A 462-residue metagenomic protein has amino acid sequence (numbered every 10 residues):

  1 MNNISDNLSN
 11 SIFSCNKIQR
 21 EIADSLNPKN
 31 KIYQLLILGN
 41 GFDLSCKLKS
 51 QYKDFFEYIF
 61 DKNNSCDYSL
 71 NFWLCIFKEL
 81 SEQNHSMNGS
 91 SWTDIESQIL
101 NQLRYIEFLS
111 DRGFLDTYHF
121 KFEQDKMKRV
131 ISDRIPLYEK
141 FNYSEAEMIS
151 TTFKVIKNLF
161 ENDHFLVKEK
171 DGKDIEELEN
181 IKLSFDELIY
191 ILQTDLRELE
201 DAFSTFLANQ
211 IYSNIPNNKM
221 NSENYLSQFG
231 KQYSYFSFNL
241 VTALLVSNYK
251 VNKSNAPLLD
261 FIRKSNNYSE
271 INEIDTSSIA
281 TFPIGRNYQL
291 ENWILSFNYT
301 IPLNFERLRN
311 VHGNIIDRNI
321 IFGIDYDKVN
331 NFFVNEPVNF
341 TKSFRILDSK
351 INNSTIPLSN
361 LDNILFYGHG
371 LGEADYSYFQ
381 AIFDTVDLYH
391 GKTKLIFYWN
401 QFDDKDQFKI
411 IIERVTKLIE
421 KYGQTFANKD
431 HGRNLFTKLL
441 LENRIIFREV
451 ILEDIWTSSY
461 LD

Functional and structural regions predicted by a protein language model:
N2-C46, Y52-Y58, K62, Y68-L70 (+2 more regions): SIR2/sirtuin-family catalytic core signature
Y68-S349, N360: Extended, H/D-rich, highly charged conserved domains that either
